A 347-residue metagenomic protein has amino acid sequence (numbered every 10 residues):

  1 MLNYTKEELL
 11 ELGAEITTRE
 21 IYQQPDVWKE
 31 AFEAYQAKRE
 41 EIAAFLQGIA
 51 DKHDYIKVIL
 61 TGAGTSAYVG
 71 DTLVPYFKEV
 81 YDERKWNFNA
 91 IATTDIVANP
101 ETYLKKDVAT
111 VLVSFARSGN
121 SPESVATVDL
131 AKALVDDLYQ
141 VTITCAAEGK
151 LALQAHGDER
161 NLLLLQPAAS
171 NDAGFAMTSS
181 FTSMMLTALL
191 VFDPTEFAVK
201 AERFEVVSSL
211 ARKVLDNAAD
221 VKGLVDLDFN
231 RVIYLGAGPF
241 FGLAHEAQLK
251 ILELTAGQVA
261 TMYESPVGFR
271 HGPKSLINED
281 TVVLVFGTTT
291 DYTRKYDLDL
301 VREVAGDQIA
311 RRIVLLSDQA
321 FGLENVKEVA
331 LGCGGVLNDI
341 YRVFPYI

Functional and structural regions predicted by a protein language model:
M1-V27: N-terminal amphipathic/basic leader segments beginning at the initiator methionine
E8, L12-E15, L60, G64 (+2 more regions): Generic amphipathic alpha-helical segments used as scaffolds and interaction surfaces in large, multi-domain proteins
A14-T17, Q23, L60-L73, A244-E246 (+2 more regions): Conserved phosphate/anionic-ligand binding catalytic regions in large, soluble enzymes, centered on
E20, A31-D54, H156-L284: Active-site phosphate/pyrophosphate-binding segments
E20, V27-E30, P75-Y76, L130: Residue-level detector of alpha-helical secondary structure
D26-E40, E83-A92: Short coil-to-helix leader/linker segments, especially the first N-terminal amphipathic alpha-helix with its helix
H53-F204, F286-N325, V329-V336: Glycine-rich phosphate-binding loops that contact phosphosugars or nucleotide phosphates
G334-I347: Short, intrinsically disordered, charge-balanced linker/junction segments flanking boundaries in proteins
